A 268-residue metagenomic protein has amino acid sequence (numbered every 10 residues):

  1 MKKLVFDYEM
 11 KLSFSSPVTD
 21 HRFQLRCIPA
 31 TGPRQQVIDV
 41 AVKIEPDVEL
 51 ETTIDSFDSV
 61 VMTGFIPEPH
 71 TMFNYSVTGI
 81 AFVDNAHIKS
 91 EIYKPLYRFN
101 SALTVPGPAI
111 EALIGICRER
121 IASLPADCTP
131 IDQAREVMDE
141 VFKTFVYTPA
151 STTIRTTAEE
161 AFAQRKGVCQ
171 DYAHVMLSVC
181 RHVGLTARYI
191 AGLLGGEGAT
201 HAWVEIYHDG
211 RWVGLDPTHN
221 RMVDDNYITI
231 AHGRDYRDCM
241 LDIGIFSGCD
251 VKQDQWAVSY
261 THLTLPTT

Functional and structural regions predicted by a protein language model:
M1-D84: Intrinsically disordered, low-complexity N-terminal segments that are enriched in acidic
P17-H21, R34, D84-I88, V213-L215 (+2 more regions): Intrinsically disordered, low-complexity acidic/polar segments
L25-C27, V42, F57, S90-F99 (+2 more regions): Short intrinsically disordered coil segments
P46-T52, Y97-L103, M222-T229: Short, surface-exposed linear segments at secondary-structure transitions and domain or protein termini
Y75-F142, T157-A163: Acidic low-complexity segments
E136-T186: A mid-sequence, solvent-exposed acidic-amphipathic segment
D171-F246, D250, D254: Hydrophobic/aromatic-rich core segments of domains that either
T261-T267: Conserved small/polar residues in nucleotide/adenosyl-binding loops
